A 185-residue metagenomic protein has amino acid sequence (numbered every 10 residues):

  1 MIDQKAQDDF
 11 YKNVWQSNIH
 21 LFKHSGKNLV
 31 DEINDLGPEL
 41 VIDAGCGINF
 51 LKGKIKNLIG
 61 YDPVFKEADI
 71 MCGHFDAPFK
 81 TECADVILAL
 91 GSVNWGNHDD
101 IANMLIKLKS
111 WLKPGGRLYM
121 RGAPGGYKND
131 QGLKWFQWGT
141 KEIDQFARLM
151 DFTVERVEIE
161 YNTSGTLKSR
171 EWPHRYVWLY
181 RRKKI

Functional and structural regions predicted by a protein language model:
M1-P78, G96, R117-I185: Class I (Rossmann-like) S-adenosyl-L-methionine-dependent methyltransferase catalytic domain, capturing the SAM-binding
L88: A conserved beta-strand element that flanks and buttresses the S-adenosyl-L-methionine
G91-W95: Short catalytic micro-motifs in class I SAM-dependent methyltransferases
A102-P114: A short glycine-rich, Lys/Arg-flanked "PGG" loop and its adjoining helix->strand segment in the class I
